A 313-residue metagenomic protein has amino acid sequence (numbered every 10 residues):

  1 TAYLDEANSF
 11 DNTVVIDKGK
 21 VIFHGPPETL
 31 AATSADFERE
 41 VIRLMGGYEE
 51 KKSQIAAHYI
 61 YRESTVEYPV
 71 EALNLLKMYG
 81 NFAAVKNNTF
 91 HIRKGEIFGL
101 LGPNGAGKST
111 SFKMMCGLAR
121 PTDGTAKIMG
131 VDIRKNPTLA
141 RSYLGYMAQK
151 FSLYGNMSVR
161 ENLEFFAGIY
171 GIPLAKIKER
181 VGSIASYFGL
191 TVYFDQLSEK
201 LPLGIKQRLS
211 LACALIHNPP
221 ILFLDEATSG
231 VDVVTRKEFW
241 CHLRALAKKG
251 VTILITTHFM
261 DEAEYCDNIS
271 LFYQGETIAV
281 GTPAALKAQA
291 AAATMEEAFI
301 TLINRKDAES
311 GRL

Functional and structural regions predicted by a protein language model:
H24-G25, V280-G281: ABC ATPase "signature
E164, G168, A175-Y193: Conserved ABC ATPase "signature" region
L211: Hydrophobic anchor residue at the start of the ABC signature
L222-D225: Catalytic Walker B motif of ABC-type/P-loop ATPase nucleotide-binding domains
